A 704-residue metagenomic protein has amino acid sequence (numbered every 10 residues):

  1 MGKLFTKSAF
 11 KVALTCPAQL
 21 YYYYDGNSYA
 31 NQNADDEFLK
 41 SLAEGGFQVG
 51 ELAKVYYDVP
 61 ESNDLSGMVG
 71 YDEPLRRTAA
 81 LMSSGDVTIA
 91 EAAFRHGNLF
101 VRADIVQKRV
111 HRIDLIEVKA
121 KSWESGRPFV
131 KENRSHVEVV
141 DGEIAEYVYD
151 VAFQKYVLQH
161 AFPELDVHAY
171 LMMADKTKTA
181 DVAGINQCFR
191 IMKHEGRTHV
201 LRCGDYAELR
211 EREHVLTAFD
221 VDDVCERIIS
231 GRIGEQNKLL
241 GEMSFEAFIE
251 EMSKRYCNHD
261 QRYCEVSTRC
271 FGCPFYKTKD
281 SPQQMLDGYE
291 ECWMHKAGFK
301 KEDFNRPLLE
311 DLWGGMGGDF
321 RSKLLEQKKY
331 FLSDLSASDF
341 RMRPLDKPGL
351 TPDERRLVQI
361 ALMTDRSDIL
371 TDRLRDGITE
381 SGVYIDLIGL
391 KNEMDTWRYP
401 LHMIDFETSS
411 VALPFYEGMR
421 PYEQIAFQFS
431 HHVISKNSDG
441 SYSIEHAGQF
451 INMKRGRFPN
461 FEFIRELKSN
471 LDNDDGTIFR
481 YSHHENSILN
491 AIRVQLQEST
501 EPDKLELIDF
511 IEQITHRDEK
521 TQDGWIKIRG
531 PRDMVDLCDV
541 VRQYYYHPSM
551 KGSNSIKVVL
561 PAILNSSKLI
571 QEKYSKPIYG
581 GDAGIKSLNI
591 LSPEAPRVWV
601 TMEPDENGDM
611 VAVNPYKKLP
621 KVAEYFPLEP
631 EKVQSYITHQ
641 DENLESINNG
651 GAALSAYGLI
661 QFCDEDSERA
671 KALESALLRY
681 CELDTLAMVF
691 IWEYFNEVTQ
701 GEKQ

Functional and structural regions predicted by a protein language model:
M1-Q704: DEDD superfamily 3′-5′ metal-dependent exonuclease/proofreading module
